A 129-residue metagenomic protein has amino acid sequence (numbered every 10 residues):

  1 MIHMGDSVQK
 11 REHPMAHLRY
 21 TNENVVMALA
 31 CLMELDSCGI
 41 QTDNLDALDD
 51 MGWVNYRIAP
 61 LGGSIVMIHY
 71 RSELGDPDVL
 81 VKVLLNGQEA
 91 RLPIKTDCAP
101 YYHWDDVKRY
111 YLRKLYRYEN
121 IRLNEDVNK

Functional and structural regions predicted by a protein language model:
M1-K129: Non-catalytic terminal regions with compositionally biased, polar/charged low complexity
